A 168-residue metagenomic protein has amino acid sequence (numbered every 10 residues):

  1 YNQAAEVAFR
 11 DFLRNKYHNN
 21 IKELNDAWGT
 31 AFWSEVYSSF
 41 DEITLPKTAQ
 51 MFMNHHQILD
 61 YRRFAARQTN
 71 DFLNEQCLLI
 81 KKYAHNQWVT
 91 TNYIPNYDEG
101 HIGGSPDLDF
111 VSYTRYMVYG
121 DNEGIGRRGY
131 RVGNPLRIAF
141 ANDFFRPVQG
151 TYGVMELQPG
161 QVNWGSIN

Functional and structural regions predicted by a protein language model:
Y1-A141: Polysaccharide-binding and catalytic clefts of secreted carbohydrate-active enzymes
T114-R127, Y152-N168: Aromatic/acidic polysaccharide-binding cleft in carbohydrate-active enzymes
